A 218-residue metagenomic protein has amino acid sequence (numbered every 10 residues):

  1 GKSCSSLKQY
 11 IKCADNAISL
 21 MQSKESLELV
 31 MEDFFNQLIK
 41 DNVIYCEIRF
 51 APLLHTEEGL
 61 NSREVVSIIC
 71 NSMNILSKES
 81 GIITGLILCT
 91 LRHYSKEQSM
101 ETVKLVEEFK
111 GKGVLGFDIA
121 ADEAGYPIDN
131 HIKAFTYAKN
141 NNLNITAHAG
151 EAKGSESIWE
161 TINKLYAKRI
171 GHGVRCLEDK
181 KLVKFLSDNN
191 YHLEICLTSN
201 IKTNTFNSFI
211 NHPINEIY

Functional and structural regions predicted by a protein language model:
G1-L143, A152-S157, K164-R169, R175-H192 (+1 more regions): Metal-cofactor-binding active-site regions of metalloenzymes
H148: Active-site glycine-centered loops adjacent to acidic/histidine catalytic or metal-binding residues that shape
